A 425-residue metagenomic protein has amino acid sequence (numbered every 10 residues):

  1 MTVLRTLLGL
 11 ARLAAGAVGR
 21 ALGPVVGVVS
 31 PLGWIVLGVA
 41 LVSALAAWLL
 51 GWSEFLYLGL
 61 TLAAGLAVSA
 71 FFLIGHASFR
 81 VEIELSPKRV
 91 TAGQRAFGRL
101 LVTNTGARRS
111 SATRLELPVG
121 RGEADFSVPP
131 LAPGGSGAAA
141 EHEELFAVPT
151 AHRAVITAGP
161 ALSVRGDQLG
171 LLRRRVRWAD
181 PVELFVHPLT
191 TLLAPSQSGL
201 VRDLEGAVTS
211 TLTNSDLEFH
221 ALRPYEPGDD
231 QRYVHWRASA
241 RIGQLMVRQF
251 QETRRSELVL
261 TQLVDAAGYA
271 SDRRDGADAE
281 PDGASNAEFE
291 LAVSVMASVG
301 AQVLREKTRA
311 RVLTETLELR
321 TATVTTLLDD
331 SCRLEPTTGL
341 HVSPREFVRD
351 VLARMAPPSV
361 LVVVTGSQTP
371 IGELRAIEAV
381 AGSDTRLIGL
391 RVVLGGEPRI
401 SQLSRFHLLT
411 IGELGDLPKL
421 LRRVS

Functional and structural regions predicted by a protein language model:
M1-E82: Extracellular/lumenal glycan-associated context and N-glycosylation machinery
M1-G16, G27, P227, Q231-S425: Exposed, interaction-prone extracellular/peripheral surfaces
L13-A17, V39-A40, T191-P195, E205 (+1 more regions): Short hydrophobic/aromatic-rich motifs at helix boundaries and adjacent loops
G27, W34, R121, A132-P133 (+3 more regions): A generic alpha-helix propensity feature with a strong bias for hydrophobic helices
F55, A64-E318: An amphipathic, basic-hydrophobic helix/alpha-beta surface used to engage anionic, phosphate-rich ligands or surfaces
